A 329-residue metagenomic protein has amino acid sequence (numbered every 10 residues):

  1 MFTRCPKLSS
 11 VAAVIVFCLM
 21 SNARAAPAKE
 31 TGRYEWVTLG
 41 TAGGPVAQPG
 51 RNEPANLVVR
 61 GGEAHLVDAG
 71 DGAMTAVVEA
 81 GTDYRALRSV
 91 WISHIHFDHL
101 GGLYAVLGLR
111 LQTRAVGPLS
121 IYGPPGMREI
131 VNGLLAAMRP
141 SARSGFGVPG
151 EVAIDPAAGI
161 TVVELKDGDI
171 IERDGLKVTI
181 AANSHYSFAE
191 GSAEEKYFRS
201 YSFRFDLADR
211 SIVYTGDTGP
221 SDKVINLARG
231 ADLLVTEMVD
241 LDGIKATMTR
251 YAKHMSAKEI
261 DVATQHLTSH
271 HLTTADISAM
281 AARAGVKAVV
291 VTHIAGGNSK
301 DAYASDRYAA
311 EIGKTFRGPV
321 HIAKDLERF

Functional and structural regions predicted by a protein language model:
M1-V11: Bacterial N-terminal signal peptides that target proteins for export
F2, A25-V213, G219, Y303-F329: Binuclear metal-dependent hydrolase catalytic cores
P6, I15-V16, A26-A28, A231: Compositionally biased non-globular segments, especially hydrophobic aliphatic-rich helices of signal peptides
S9-S21: Bacterial N-terminal signal peptides
F198-S202, A208-V213, G219-A323: Cap/insert and terminal regions of metallo-dependent hydrolase folds
